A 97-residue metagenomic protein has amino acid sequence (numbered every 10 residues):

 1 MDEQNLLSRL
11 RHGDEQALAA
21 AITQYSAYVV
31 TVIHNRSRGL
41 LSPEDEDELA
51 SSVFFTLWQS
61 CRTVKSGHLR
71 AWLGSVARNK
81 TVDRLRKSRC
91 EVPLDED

Functional and structural regions predicted by a protein language model:
M1-A27: N-terminal module of bacterial RNA polymerase sigma factors
E3-L6, A17, L49, L69 (+1 more regions): Hydrophobic side chains within well-formed alpha-helices
H12-A20, V30-S52, T63: Short, charged helix-capping/linker segments at alpha-helix termini
Q24, S52, D97: Short acidic/histidine-centered micro-motifs embedded in hydrophobic/aromatic stretches that mark compact functional
D45-E48, C61-S75: Short, aromatic/basic-enriched loop-to-helix "N-cap" motif that marks the start of an alpha-helix at regulatory
F54, W58, A77-R78: Conserved short alpha-helical segment within the catalytic ATP-binding HATPase_c
T63, S75-D95: Arg/Lys-rich amphipathic alpha helix in sigma70-family domain 2
